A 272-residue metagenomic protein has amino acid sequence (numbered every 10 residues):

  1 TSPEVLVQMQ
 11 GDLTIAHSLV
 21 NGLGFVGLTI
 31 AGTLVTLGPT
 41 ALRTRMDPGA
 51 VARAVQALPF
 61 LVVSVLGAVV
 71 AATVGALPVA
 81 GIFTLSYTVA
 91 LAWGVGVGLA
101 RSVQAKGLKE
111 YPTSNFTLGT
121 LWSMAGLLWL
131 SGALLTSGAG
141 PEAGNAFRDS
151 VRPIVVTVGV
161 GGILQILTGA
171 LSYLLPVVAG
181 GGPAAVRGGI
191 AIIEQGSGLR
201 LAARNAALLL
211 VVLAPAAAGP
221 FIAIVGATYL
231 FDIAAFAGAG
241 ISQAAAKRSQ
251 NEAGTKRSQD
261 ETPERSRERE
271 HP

Functional and structural regions predicted by a protein language model:
T1-P272: Hydrophobic alpha-helical transmembrane segments of multi-pass integral membrane proteins
